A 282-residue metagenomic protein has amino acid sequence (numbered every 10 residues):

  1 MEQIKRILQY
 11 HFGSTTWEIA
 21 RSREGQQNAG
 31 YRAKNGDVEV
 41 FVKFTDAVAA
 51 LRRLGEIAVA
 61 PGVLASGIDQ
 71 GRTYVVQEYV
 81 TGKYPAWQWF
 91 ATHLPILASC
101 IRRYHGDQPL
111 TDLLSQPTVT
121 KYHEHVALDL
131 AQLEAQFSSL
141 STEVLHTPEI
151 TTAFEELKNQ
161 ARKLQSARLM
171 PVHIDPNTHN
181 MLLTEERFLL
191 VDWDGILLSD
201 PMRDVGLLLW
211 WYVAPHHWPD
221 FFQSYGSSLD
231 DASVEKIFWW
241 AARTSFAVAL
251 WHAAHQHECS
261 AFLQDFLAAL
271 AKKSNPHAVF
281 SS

Functional and structural regions predicted by a protein language model:
M1-T15, P109-I174, A269, K273-F280: An alpha-helical support segment within catalytic cores of ATP-dependent transferases
A20-V119, H125: ATP-binding pocket architecture of kinase catalytic cores
A29-A33, K158-R203: Active-site acidic catalytic loop and adjacent metal/ATP-binding pocket of ATP-dependent phosphoryl transfer enzymes
T45, V80, N177, D194 (+1 more regions): Anionic group-transfer/hydrolysis microenvironments
D69, Y74-F90, Q132-S139, F246-S260: A glycine-centered beta->alpha junction motif in the catalytic cores of kinase/phosphotransferase enzymes
H93, L189, G206-L209: Glycine-rich, phosphate-binding/catalytic loops in enzymes
M202-L229, A242-S260, L267-L270: Active-site activation/catalytic loop segments of kinase-like enzymes and analogous catalytic loops in related
E235, W239-R243: Start-of-helix signal in alpha-solenoid helical-repeat scaffolds, especially tetratricopeptide repeats
